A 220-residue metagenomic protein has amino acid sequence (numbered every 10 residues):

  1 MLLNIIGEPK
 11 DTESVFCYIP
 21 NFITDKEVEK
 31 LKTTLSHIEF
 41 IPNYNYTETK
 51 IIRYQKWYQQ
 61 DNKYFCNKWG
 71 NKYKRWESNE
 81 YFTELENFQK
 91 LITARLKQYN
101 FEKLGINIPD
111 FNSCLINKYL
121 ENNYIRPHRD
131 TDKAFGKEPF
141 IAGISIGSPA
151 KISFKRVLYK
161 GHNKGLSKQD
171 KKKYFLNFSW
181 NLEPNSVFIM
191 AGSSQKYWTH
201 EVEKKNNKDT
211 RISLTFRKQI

Functional and structural regions predicted by a protein language model:
M1-I220: Non-heme Fe(II) oxygenase metal-center motifs and adjacent flexible, charged/small-residue loops
